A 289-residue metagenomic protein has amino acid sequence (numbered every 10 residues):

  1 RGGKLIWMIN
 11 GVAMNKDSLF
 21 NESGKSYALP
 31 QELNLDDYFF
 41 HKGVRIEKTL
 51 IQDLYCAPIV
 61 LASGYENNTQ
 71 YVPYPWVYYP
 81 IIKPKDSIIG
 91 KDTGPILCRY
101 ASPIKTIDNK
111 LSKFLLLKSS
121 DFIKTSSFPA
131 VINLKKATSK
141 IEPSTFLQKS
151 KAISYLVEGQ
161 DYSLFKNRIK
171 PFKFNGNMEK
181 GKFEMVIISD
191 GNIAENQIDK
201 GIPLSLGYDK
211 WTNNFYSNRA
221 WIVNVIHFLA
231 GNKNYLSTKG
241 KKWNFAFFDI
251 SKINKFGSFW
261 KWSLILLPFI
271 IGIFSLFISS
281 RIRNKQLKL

Functional and structural regions predicted by a protein language model:
R1-N234: Acidic, S/T/G-rich, low-cysteine, solvent-exposed domains in lumenal/extracellular/periplasmic regions of secretory
Y235-L264: Short, aromatic-rich amphipathic segments at membrane interfaces that lie adjacent to a transmembrane helix or signal
G257-R281: Selective detector of the "anchor" transmembrane alpha-helix that sits immediately C-terminal
Q286-L289: Cytoplasmic C-terminal tails of single-pass
